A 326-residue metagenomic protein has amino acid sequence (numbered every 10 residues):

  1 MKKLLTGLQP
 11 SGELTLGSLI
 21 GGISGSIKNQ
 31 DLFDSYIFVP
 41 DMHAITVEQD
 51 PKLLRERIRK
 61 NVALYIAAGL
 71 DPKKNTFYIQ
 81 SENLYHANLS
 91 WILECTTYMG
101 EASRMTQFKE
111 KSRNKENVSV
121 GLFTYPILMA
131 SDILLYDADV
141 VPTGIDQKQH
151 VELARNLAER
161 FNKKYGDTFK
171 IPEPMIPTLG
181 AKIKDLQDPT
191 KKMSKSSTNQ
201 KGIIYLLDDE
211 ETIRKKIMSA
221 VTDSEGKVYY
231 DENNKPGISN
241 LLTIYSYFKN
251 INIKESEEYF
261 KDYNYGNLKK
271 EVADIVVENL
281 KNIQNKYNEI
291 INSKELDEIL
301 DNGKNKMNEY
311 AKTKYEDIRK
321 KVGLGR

Functional and structural regions predicted by a protein language model:
M1-K2, R326: Short, Lys/Arg-enriched, disordered terminal segments
K2-S131: N-terminal Rossmann-like or analogous alpha/beta NTP/dinucleotide-binding catalytic cores that position adenine
L8-P10, D41-H43, D139-V140, S197 (+1 more regions): Short, histidine-centered active-site or binding-site loop motifs used for metal coordination, general acid-base
L16-S18, Q149, R155-R326: Conserved nucleotide- and phosphate/pyrophosphate-binding catalytic cores in adenylate/nucleotidyl-handling enzymes
D50-P51, V141-G144, V228: Short, polar/flexible loop-turn hinges at active-site or ligand-entry regions and domain interfaces
V62, G69, T97-G100, A138 (+2 more regions): A generic secondary-structure signal for well-formed alpha-helical elements
M99-S103, L135-P142, S246-S256: Short helix-capping/linker segments at secondary-structure and domain boundaries
M105-F161, Y165, D185: Internal, conserved structured core segments that host functional sites
